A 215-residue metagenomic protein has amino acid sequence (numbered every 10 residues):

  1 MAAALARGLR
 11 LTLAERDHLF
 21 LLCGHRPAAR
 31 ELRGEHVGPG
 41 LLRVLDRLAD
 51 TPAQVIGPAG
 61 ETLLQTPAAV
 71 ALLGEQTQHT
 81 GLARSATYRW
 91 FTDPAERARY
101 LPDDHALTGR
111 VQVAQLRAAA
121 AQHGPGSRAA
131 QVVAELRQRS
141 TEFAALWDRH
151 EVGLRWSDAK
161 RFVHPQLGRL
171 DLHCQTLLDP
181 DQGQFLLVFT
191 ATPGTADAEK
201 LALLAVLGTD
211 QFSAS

Functional and structural regions predicted by a protein language model:
M1-G40, V44: Short amphipathic recognition helices of helix-turn-helix/homeodomain-type DNA-binding modules
P39-S215: Hydrophobic protein-protein interaction segments
